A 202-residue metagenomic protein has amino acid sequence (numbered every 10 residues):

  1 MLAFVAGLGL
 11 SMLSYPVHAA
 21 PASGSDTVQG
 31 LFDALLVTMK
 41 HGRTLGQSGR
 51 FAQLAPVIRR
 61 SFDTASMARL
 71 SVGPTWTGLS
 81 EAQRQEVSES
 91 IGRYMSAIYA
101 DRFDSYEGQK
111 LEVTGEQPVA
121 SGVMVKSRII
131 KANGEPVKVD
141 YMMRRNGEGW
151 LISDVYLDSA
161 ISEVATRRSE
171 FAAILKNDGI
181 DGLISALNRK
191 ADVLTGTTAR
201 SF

Functional and structural regions predicted by a protein language model:
A3-M12: Bacterial N-terminal signal peptides
S14-P16: N-terminal signal peptide c-region/cleavage motif recognized by signal peptidases
P21-Y99: Early exported N-terminus immediately downstream of N-terminal targeting peptides
A22-S23, V37, H41-L45, G49 (+8 more regions): Surface-exposed, polar/charged faces of alpha-helical domains in mature secreted/periplasmic/lumenal proteins
Q29, L36, E112, M124-R128 (+2 more regions): Soluble periplasmic/extracytoplasmic beta-strand elements of cell-envelope proteins
Y94-V137, L187-F202: Surface-exposed, charged secondary-structure patches
P136-T166: Short beta-strand edge/turn micro-motifs at domain boundaries
Y156-F202: Low-complexity, intrinsically disordered terminal/linker segments enriched in charged and Gly/Pro repeats
